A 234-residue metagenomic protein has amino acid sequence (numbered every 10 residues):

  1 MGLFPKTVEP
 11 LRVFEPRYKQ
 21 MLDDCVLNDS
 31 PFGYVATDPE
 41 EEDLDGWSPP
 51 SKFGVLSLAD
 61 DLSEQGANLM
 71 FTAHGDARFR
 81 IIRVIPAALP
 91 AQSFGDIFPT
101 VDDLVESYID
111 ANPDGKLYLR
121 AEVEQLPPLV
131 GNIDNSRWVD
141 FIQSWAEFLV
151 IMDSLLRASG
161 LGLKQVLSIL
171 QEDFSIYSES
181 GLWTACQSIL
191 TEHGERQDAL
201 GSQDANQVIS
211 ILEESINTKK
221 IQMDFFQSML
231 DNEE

Functional and structural regions predicted by a protein language model:
M1-E234: N-terminal low-complexity, acidic/polar interaction/targeting segments
